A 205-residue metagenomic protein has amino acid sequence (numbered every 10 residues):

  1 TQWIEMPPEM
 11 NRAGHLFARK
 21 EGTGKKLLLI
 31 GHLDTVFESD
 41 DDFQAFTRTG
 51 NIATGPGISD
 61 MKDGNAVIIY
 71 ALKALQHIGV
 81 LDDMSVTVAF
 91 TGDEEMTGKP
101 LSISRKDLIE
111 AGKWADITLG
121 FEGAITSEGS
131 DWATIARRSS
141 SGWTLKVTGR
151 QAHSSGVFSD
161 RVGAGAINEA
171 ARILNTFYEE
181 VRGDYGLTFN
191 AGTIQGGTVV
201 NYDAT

Functional and structural regions predicted by a protein language model:
T1-P56, Q76-D83: Acidic/His- and Gly-rich active-site-bordering loop/insert found across diverse amide/peptide-bond hydrolases
Q2, L27-L29, A89, I117-L119 (+2 more regions): Hydrophobic/aromatic beta-strand patches that form the interior of the parallel beta-sheet core in alpha/beta enzyme
I4-M6, G31-L33, T91-D93, F121-A124 (+2 more regions): Fold-independent oxyanion-binding glycine-rich loops and adjacent beta-strand/coil segments at enzyme active sites
H15, S85, D116, S140-T144 (+1 more regions): Broad gene-expression machinery/nucleic-acid interaction feature
L29, R48-K99, S141-V147, G156-E180: Alpha-helical metal-binding/catalytic segments enriched in His/Glu/Asp
M61-A136, G196-N201: Acidic/histidine-rich catalytic neighborhood of metal-dependent amide-processing enzymes
I109-R172: Metal-dependent peptidase/peptidase-like ectodomains
I135, S155-T205: Acidic-enriched catalytic cores of C-N bond-cleaving enzymes acting on peptides and small amides
